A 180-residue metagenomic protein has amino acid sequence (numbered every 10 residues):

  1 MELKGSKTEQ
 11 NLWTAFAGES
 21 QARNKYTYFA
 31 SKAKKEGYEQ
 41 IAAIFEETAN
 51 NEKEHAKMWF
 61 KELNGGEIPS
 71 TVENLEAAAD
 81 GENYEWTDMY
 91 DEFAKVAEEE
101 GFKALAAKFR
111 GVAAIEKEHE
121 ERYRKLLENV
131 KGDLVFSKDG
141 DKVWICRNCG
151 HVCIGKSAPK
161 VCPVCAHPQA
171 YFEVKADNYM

Functional and structural regions predicted by a protein language model:
M1-M180: Non-heme di-metal
